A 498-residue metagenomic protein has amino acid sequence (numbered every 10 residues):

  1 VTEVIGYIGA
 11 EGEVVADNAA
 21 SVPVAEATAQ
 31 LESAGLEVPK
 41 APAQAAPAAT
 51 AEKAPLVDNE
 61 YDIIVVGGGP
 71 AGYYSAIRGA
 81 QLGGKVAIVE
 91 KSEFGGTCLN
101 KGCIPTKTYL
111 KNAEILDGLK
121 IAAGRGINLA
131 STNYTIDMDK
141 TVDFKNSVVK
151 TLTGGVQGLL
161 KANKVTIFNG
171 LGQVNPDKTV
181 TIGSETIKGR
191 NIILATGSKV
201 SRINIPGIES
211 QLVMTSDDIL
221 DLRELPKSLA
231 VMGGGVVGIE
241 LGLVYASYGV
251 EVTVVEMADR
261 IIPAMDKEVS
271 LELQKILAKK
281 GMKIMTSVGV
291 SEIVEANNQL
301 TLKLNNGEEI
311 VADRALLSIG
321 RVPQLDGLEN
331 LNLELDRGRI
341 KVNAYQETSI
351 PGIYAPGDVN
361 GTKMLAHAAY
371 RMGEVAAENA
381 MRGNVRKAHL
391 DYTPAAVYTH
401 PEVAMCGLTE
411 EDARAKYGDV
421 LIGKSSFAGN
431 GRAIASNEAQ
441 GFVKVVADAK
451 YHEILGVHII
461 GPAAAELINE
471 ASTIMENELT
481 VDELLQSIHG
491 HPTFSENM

Functional and structural regions predicted by a protein language model:
V1-Y73, I77, A87, T493: Mobile cofactor-carrier "swinging-arm" domains
A54, D58-N59, C98-K101, P105-T186 (+2 more regions): N-terminal Rossmann-like dinucleotide/flavin-binding domain of flavoprotein oxidoreductases that bind FAD/FMN
I64-V66, G172-Q173, I187-G197, V231-M232 (+4 more regions): Short hydrophobic core segments
V66-G68, A80-S92, T97, I104 (+5 more regions): Flexible, glycine-rich terminal cap/loop adjacent to redox cofactors in electron-transfer oxidoreductases
C103, T196-E251, V255, I284 (+3 more regions): Glycine-rich dinucleotide-binding loop and its adjacent helix/turn
A130, T166-N169, Q173-T181, I187 (+2 more regions): A Rossmann-like FAD-binding core segment of flavoenzymes
V142-D143, S147-T153, Q157, L220-D221 (+4 more regions): Rossmann-like dinucleotide-binding cores of NAD(P)H-dependent redox enzymes
E209-P226, E309-R382: FAD-site-proximal beta/loop scaffold in flavoenzymes
